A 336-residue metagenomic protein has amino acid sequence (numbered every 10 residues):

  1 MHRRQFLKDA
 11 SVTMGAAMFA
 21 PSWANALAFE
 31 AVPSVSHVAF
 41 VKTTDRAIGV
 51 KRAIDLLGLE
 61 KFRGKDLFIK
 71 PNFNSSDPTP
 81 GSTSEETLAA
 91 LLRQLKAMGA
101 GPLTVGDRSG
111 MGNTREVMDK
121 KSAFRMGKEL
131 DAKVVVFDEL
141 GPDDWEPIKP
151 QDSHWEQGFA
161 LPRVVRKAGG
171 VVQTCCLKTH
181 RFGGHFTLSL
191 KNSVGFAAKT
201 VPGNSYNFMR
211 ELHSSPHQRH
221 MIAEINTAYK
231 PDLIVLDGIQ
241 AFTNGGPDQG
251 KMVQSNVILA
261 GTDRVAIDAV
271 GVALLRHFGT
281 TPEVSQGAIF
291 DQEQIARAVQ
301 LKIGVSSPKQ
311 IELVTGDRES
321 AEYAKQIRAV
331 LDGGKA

Functional and structural regions predicted by a protein language model:
M1-A336: N-terminal and secondary-structure boundary signal
